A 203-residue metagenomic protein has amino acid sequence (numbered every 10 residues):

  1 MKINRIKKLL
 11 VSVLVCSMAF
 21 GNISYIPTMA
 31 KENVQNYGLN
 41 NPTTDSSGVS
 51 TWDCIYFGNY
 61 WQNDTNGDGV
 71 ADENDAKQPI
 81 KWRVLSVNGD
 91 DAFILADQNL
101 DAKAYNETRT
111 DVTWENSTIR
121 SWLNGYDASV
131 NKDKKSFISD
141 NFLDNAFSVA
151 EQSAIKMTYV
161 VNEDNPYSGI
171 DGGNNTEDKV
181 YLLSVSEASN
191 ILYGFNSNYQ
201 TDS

Functional and structural regions predicted by a protein language model:
M1-R5: N-terminal secretory signal peptides that target proteins for export/translocation
K7-A19: Sec-dependent N-terminal signal peptides
M18, N33-S203: Collagenous Gly-X-Y triple-helix signature in extracellular proteins
A19-T28: C-terminal segment of classical bacterial N-terminal signal peptides
